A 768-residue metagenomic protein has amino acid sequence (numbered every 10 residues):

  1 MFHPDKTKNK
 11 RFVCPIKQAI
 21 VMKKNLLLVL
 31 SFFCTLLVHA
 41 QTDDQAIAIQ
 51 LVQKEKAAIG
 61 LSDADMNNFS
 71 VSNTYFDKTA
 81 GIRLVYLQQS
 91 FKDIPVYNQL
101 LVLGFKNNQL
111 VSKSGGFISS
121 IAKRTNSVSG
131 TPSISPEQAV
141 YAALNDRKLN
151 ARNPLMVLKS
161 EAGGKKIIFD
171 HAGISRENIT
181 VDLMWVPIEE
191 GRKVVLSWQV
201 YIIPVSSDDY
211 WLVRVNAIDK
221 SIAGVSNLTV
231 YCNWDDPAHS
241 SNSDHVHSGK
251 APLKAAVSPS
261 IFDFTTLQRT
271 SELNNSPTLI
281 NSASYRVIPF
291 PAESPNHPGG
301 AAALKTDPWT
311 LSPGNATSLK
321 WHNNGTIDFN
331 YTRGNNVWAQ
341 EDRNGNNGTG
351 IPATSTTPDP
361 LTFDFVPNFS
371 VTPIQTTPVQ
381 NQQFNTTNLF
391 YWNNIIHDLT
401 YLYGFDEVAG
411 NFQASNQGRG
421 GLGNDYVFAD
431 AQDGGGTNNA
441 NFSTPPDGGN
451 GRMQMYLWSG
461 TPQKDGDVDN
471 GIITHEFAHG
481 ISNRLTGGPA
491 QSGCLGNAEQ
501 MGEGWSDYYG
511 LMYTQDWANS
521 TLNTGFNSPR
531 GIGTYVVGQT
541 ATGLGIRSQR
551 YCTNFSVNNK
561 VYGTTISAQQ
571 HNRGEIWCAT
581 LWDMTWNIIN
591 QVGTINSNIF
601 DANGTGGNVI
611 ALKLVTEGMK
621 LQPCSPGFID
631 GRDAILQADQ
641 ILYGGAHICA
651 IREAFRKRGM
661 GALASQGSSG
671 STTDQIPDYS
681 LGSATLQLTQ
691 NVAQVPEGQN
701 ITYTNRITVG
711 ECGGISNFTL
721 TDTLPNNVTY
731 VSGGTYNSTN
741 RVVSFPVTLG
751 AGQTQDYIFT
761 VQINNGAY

Functional and structural regions predicted by a protein language model:
M1-D43: Bacterial Sec-dependent N-terminal signal peptides
K56-N107, S114, G164-I218, Q432-G434: Exposed beta-strand-loop-beta-strand "reactive/processing" segments of non-cytosolic proteins
K78-T79, R83-D146, H322-G325, N330-N336: Contiguous hydrophobic, core-forming segments of folded domains
I118-I188: Charged, low-complexity helical/coil segments in non-catalytic cytosolic or luminal regions
G173-D182, P187-G191, V195-S197, Y201-D208 (+4 more regions): Extracellular zinc-dependent metalloprotease catalytic-domain scaffold
G543-F628, L636-Q640: Active-site-proximal alpha-helical
F628-L686: Beta/coil-rich, acidic/histidine-enriched accessory regions frequently appended to metallopeptidases
G682-Y768: Exported/extracytosolic protein signature
